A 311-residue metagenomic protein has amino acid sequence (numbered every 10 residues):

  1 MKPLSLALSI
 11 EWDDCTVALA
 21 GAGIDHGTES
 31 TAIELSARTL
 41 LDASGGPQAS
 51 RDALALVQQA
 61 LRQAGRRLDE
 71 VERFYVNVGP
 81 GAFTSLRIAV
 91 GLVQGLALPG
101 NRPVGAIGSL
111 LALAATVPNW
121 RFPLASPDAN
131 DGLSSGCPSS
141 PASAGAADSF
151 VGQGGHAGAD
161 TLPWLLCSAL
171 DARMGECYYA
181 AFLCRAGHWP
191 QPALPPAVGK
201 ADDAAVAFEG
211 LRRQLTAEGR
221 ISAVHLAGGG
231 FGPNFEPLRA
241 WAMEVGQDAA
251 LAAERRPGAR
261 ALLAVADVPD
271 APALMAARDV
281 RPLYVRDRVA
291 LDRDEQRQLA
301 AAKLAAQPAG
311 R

Functional and structural regions predicted by a protein language model:
M1-K2, E11-D14, P163, G175 (+1 more regions): Short, basic and Ser/Thr-rich N-terminal targeting/leader segments
M1-P80: N-terminal beta-alpha supersecondary unit
T31-I33, D42, P103-R256, Y284 (+2 more regions): Surface "functional belts" at beta-alpha junctions
S44-D52, F83, R87, G91 (+1 more regions): Residues at secondary-structure transition points
A60-A64, V93, P99, V117-W120 (+2 more regions): Stable alpha-helical structural segments in soluble proteins, enriched in small hydrophobic residues
Y75-S109: DPxDG-like acidic metal-binding loop motif
P233, Q247-R311: Acyltransferase
